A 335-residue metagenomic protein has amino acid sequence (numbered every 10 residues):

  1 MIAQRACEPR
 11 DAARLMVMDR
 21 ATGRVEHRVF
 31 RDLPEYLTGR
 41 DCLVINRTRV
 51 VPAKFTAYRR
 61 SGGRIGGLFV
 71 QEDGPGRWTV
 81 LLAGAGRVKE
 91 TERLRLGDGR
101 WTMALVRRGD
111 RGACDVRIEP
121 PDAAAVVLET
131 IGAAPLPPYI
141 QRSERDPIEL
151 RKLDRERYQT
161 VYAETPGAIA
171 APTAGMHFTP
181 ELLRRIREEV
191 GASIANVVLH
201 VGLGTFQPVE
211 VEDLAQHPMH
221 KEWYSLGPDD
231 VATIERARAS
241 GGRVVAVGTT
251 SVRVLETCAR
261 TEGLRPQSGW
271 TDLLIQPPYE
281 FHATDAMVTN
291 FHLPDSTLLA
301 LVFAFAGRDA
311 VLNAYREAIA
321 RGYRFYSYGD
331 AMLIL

Functional and structural regions predicted by a protein language model:
M1-L335: A cross-family signal for N-terminal binding/gating loops and helix N-caps that shape access to the active site
